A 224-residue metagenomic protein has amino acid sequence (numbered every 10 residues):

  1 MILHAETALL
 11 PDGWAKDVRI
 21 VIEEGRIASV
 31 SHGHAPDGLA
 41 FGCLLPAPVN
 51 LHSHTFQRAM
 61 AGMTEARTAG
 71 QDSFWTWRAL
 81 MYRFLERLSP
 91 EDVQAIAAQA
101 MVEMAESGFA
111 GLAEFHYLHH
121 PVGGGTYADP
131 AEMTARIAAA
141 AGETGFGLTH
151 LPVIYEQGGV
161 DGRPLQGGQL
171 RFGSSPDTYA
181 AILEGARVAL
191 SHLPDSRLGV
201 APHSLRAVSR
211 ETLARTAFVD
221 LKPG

Functional and structural regions predicted by a protein language model:
M1-H34, C43-L44: N-terminal metal-binding scaffold of metallo-dependent hydrolase/deaminase domains
E6, I20, G25, H52 (+4 more regions): Divalent metal-coordination and catalytic microenvironments
P46-R58, G224: Histidine-centered catalytic micro-motifs
A59-A95, P121-P130, Q157-D177, G224: Active-site gating loops and adjacent loop-to-helix segments of metal-dependent hydrolytic enzymes
A69-Q71, M104-E114, T149: Short, flexible active-site-proximal loops enriched in glycine and acidic residues
D92-M104: Short, acidic/polar
F115-L118, I154: Residue-level "edge-of-site" marker
G123-G224: Metal-coordinating catalytic core of metallo-dependent amide/deamination hydrolases
